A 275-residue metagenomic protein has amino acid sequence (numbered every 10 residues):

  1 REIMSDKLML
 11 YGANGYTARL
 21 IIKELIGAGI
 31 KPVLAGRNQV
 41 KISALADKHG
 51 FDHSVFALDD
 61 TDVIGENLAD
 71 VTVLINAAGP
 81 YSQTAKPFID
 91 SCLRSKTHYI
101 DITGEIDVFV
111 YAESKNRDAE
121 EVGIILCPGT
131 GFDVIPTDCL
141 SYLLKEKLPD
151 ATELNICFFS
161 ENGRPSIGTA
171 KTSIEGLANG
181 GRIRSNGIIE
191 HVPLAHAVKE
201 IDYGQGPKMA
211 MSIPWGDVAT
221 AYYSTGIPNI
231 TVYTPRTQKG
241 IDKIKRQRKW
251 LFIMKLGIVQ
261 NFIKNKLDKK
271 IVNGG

Functional and structural regions predicted by a protein language model:
R1-I3: Short, Lys/Arg-enriched N-terminal segments with co-localized hydrophobic residues within the first ~10-30 amino acids
L8-A28: N-terminal Rossmann NAD(P)H-binding glycine-rich loop of SDR-like oxidoreductase domains
A18, E24, E146-G275: C-terminal catalytic/substrate-binding lobe primarily of soluble NAD(P)-dependent oxidoreductases
V33-L34, I100: Conserved beta-strand positions in the Rossmann-like core of class I SAM-dependent methyltransferases
A35-Q39, A57-L58: N-terminal Rossmann-fold cofactor-binding loop
V55-T84: Conserved Rossmann-fold cofactor-binding substructure of NAD(P)-dependent oxidoreductases
I89-F109: ADP-ribose/adenylate-binding Rossmann-like module
T103-I124: Rossmann-fold NAD(P)-binding glycine/threonine-rich loop
